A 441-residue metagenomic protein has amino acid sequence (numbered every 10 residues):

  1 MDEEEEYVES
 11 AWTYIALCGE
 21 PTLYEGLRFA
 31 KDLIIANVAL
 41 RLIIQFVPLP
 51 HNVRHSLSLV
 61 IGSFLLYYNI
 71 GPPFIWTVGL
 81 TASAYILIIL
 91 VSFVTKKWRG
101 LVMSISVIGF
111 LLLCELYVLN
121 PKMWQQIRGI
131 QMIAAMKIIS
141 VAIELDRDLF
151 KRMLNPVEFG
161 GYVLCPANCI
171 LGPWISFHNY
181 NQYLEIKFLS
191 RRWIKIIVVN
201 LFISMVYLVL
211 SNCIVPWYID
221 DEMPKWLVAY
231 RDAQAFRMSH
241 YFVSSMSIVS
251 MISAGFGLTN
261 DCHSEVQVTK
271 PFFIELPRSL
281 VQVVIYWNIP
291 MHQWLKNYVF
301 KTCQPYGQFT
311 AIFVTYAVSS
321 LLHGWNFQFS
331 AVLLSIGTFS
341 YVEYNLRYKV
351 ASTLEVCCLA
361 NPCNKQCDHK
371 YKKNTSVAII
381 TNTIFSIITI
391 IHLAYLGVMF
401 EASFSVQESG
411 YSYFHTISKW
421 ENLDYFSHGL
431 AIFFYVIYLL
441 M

Functional and structural regions predicted by a protein language model:
M1-M441: Non-catalytic, membrane-anchoring transmembrane segments at the edges
